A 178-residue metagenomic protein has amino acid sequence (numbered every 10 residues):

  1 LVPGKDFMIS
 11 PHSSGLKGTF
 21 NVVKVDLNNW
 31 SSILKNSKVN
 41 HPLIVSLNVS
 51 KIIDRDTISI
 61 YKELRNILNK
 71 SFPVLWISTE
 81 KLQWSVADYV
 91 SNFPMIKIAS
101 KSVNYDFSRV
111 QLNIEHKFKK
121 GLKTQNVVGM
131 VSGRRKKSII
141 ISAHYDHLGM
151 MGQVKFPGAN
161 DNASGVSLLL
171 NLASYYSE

Functional and structural regions predicted by a protein language model:
L1, L68-Q83: Internal hydrophobic scaffold segments of catalytic domains
L1, V45, V74, M95 (+1 more regions): Hydrophobic beta-strand residues in large extracellular and virion-surface proteins
L1-D56: Noncatalytic luminal/extracellular "stalk/propeptide" segments of secretory-pathway proteins
D6, S13-S32, S78-G158, N171-E178: Soluble metallo-hydrolase cores and metallopeptidase-like ectodomains found primarily in the secretory/periplasmic
I33-N40, Y61-K70: Mature extracellular/periplasmic domains of secretome proteins
N40-L43, K70-P73, R135-I139: Loop/turn elements at helix/coil->beta-strand transitions in domains of secreted/extracellular proteins
D54-R65, K119, A159-S167: Soluble non-cytosolic domains of exported or imported proteins
T57-I67, S85-P94: Short, aromatic/basic amphipathic alpha-helical patches
